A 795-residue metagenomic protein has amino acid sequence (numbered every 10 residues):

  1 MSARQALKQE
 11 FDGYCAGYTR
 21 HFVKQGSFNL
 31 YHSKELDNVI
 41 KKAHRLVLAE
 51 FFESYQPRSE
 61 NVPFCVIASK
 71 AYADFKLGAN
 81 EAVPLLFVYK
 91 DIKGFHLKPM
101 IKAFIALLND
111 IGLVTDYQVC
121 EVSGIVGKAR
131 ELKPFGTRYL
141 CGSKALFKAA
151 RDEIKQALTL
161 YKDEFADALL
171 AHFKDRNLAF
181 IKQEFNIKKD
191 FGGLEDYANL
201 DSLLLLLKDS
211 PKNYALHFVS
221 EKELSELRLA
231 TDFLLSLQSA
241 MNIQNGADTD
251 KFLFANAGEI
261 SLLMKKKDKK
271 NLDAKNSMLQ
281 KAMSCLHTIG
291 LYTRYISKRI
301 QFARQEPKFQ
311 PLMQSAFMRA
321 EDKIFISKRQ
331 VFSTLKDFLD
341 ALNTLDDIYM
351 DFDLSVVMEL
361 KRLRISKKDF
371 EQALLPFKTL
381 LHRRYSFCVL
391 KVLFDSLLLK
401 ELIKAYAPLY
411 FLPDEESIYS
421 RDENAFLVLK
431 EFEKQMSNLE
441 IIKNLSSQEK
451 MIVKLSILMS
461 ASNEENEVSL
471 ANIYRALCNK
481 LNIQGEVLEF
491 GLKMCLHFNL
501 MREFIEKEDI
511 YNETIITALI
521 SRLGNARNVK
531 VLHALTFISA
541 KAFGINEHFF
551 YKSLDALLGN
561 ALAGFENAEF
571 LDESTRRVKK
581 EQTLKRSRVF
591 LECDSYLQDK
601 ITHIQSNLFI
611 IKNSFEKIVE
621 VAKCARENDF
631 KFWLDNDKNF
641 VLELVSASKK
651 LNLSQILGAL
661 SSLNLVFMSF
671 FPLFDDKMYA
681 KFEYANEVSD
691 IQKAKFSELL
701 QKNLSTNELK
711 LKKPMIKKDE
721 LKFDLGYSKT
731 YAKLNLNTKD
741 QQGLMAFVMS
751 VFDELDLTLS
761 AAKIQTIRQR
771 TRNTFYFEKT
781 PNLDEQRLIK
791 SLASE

Functional and structural regions predicted by a protein language model:
S2-K34, A150-L158, E259-F302, L374: Long, non-coiled-coil amphipathic alpha-helical linker/lever segments that couple catalytic cores to other domains
S2-Y55, F64, F75-K76, L194 (+1 more regions): Acidic/His-rich, divalent-metal-binding segments that scaffold phosphate/diphosphate chemistry
K34-K42, V47, Q56-N61, L97-A150 (+2 more regions): Conserved catalytic core of two-metal-ion nucleotidyltransferases
K41-K98: Active-site nucleotide-donor binding segment shared across nucleotidyl transfer reactions
A73-M100, I441-G564: Divalent metal-dependent catalytic cores for phosphoryl transfer on phosphate-bearing substrates
R138-Q183, Y511, L519-I520, V529-L557 (+1 more regions): Long, amphipathic alpha-helical stalk/connector segments used for oligomerization, subunit docking, or mechanical
L160-Q301, E449, E464, D594: Conserved nucleotidyltransferase catalytic core and NTase-mimicking acidic/glycine-rich helix/loop elements in nucleic
Q280-F317, S521-E795: Regulatory modules associated with amino-acid/nitrogen control
